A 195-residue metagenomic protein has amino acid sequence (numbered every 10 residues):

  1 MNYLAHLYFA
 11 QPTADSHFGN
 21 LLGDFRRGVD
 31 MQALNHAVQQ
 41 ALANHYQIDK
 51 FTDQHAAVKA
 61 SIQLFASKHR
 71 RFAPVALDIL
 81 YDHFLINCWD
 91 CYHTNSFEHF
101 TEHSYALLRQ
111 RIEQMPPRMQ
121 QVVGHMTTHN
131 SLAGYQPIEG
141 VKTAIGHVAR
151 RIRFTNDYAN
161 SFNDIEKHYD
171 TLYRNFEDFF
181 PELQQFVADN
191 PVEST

Functional and structural regions predicted by a protein language model:
M1-T195: N-terminal leader/auxiliary helical segments
